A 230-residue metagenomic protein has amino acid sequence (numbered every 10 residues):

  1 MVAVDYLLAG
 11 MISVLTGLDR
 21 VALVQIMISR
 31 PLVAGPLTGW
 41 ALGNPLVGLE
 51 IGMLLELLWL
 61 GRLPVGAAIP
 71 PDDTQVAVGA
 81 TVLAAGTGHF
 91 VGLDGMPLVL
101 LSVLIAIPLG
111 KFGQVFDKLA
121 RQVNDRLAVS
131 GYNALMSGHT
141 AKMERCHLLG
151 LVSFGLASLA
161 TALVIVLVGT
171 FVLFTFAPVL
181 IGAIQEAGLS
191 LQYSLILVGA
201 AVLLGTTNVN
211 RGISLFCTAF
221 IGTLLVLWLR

Functional and structural regions predicted by a protein language model:
M1-L7, T38-L49, A85-I105, R230: Helix-coil boundary and interhelical linker segments in multi-pass alpha-helical membrane proteins
M1-Q75: Hydrophobic transmembrane alpha-helices
L7, L148-R230: C-terminal transmembrane helix-loop-helix hairpin of multi-pass membrane proteins
A9-G17, L60-L63, Q75-Q122: Short helix-perturbing small/polar motifs within transmembrane alpha-helices
M11-V14, I51-L58, A67-L83, T87 (+1 more regions): Alpha-helical membrane segments and immediately flanking helix-loop junctions that form or couple to the substrate/ion
T16-L18, G39-A41, G61, G88-H89 (+2 more regions): Hydrophobic alpha-helical transmembrane segments
V33-L42, V78-G88, C217-R230: Small-residue-rich segments of transmembrane alpha-helices in multi-pass membrane proteins, especially helix faces
M96-V179: Helix-loop-helix junctions within the multi-pass membrane cores of secondary transporters/permeases
